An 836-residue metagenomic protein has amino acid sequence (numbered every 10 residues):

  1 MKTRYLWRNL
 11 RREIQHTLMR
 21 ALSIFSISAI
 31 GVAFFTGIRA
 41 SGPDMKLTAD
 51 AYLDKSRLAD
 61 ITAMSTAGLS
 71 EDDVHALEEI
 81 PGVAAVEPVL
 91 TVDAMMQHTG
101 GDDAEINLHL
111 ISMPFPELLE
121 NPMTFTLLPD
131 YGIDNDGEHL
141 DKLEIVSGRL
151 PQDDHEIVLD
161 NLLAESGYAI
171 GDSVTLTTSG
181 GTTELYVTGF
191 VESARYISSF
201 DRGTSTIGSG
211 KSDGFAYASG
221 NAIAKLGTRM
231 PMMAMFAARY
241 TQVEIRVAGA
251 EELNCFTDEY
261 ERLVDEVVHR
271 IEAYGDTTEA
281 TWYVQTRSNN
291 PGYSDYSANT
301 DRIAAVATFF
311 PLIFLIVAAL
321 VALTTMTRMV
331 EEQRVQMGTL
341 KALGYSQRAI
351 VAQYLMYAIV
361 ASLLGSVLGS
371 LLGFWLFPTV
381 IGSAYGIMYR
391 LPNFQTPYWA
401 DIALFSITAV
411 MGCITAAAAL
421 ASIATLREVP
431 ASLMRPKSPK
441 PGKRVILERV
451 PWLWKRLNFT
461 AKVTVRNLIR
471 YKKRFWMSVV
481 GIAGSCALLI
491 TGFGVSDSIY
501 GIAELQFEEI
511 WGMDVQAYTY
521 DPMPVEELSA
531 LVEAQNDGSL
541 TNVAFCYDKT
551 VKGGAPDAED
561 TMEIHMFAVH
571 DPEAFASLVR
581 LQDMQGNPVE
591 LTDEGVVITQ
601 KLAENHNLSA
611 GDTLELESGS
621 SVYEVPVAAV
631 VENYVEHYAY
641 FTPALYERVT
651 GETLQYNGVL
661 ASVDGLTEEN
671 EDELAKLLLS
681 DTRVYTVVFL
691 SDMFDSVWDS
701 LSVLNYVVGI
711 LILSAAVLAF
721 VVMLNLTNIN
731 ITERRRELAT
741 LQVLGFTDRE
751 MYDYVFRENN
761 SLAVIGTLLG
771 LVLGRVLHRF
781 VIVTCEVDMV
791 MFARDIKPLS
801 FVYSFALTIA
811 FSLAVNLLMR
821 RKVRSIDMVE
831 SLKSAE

Functional and structural regions predicted by a protein language model:
M1-A33, L355, K443-C486, N730 (+3 more regions): N-terminal Sec/SRP start-transfer signal
T3-A319, R328, Q347-R348, I387 (+4 more regions): Membrane transport/envelope proteins' first extracytoplasmic loop
R4, R427-V445, R821-E836: Short cytosolic juxtamembrane segments of multi-pass membrane proteins
N9, E13-M19, L320-V360, G709 (+1 more regions): Interfacial "coupling" helices/loops that link adjacent transmembrane helices in transporter permeases
A63, F459-D593, Q600-K601, D612 (+1 more regions): Juxtamembrane segments of multi-pass membrane proteins
A319, L323-R328, V335, I359-L391 (+4 more regions): Small-residue-rich transmembrane alpha-helices
N657-S662, A675-V783, V787, M791-R794 (+3 more regions): C-terminal transmembrane helical bundles of large multi-pass transporters and their helix-start/helix-kink determinants
